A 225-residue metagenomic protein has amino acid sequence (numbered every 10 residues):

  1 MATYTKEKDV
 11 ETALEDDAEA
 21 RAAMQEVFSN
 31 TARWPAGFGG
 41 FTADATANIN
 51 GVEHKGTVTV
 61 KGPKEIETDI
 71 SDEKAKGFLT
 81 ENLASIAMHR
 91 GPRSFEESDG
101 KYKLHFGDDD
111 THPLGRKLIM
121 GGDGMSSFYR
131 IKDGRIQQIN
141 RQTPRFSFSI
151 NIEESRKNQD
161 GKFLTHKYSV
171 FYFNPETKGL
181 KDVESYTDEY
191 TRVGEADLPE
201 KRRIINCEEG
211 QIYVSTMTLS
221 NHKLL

Functional and structural regions predicted by a protein language model:
M1-N50, S71-K74, F95-S98: N-terminal leader/targeting segments and the immediate start of mature chains
A2-Y4, I66-T68, I212: Hydrophobic transmembrane signal anchors and adjacent membrane-proximal interface regions, especially in viral
T3-K8, D17-R21, S29, G77-T80 (+6 more regions): A broad, low-specificity signal for short, low-complexity segments enriched in glycine/proline and polar/charged
T5-K6, A22-S29, G40, S98-Y102 (+4 more regions): Short amphipathic alpha-helical surface micro-motifs
T42-T46, E53-T59, E67, K117 (+3 more regions): Ser/Thr- (and often Asn-) enriched beta-sheet segments in non-cytosolic proteins
G51-E53, G210: Residue-level signal for secondary-structure boundary sites
K55-F148: An acidic-aromatic
P113-L225: Gly/Pro-enriched, hydrophobic low-complexity segments that function as extracytoplasmic propeptides/linkers
